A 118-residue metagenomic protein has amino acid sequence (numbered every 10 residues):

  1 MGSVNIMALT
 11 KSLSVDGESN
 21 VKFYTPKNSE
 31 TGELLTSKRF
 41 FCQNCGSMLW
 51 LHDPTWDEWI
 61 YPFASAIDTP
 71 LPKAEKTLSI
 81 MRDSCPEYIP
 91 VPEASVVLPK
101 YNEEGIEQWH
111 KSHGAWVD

Functional and structural regions predicted by a protein language model:
M1-D118: A short Gly-Trp-Pro
